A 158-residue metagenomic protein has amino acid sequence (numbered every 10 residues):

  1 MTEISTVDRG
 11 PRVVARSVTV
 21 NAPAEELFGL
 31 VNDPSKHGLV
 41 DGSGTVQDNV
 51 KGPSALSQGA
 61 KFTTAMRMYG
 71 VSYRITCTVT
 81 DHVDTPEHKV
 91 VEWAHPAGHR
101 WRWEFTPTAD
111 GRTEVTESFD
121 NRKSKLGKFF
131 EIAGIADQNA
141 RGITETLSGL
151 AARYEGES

Functional and structural regions predicted by a protein language model:
M1-S54: Hydrophobic ligand-binding cavity/cleft-lining segments
R16, I75-D81, R100-P107: Hydrophobic/aromatic beta-strand elements that line small-molecule binding cavities or substrate pockets in beta-rich
A24-E25, A55, D81-E87, E104-E114 (+1 more regions): A short, structured loop/turn motif at beta-sheet edges
E26-V31, H37, F62-T64, V79 (+2 more regions): Hydrophobic pocket/interface hotspot
G44-N49, A151-S158: Short, highly charged C-terminal tails/helix-capping segments
A60-R67, K89-P96: Short beta-strand segments that buttress and anchor functional surface loops
R67-Y73, K123-G127: Short, cysteine-centered beta-strand-loop-beta hairpins and adjacent loop/turn segments enriched in charged/polar
E92-E145, L150: Beta-strand/loop substructures that line and gate deep hydrophobic ligand-binding cavities in soluble
